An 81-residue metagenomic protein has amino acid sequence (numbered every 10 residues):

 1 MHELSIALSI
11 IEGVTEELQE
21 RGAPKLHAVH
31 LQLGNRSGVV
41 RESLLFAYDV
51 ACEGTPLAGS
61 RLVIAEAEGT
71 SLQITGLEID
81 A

Functional and structural regions predicted by a protein language model:
M1-A81: N-terminal, polar/charged subdomain of small-to-medium soluble alpha/beta proteins
